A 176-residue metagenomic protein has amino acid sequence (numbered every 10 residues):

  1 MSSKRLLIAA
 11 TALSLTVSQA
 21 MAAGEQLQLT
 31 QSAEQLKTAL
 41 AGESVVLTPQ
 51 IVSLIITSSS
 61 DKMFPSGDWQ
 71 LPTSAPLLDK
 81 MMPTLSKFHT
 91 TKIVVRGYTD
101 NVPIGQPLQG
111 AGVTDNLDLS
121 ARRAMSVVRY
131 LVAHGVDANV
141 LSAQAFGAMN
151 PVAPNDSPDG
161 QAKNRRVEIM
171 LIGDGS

Functional and structural regions predicted by a protein language model:
M1-S53, W69, P76: N-terminal targeting leaders that direct proteins to extracytoplasmic destinations
G24-Q28, S66-L77, K87, D115-R123 (+1 more regions): Extracytoplasmic/periplasmic, Sec-exported soluble proteins
T30, T99-S176: Periplasmic OmpA-like peptidoglycan-binding domain that tethers envelope proteins to the cell wall
E34-S44, G67-P103, V128, V132 (+2 more regions): Periplasmic peptidoglycan-binding/anchoring modules of Gram-negative envelope and division proteins
A41-E43, Q50-L54, S58-S60, G67 (+3 more regions): Envelope-exposed proteins and targeting segments
P49-D79, D100-A111: Short, solvent-exposed beta-strand/turn patches at coil↔beta or beta↔helix junctions that act as interaction loops
T57, R96, Q144: A cross-family glycoside hydrolase active-site/sugar-binding cleft signature
